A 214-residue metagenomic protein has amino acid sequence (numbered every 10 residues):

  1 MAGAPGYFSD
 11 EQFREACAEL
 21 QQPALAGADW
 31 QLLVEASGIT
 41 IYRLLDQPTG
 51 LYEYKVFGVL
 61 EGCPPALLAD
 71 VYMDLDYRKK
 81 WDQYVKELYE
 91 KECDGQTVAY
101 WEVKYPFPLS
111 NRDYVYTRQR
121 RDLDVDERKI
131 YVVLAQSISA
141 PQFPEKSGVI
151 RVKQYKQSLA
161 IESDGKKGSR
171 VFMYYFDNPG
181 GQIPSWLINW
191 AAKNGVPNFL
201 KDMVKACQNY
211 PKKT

Functional and structural regions predicted by a protein language model:
M1-T214: Eukaryotic helix-grip
